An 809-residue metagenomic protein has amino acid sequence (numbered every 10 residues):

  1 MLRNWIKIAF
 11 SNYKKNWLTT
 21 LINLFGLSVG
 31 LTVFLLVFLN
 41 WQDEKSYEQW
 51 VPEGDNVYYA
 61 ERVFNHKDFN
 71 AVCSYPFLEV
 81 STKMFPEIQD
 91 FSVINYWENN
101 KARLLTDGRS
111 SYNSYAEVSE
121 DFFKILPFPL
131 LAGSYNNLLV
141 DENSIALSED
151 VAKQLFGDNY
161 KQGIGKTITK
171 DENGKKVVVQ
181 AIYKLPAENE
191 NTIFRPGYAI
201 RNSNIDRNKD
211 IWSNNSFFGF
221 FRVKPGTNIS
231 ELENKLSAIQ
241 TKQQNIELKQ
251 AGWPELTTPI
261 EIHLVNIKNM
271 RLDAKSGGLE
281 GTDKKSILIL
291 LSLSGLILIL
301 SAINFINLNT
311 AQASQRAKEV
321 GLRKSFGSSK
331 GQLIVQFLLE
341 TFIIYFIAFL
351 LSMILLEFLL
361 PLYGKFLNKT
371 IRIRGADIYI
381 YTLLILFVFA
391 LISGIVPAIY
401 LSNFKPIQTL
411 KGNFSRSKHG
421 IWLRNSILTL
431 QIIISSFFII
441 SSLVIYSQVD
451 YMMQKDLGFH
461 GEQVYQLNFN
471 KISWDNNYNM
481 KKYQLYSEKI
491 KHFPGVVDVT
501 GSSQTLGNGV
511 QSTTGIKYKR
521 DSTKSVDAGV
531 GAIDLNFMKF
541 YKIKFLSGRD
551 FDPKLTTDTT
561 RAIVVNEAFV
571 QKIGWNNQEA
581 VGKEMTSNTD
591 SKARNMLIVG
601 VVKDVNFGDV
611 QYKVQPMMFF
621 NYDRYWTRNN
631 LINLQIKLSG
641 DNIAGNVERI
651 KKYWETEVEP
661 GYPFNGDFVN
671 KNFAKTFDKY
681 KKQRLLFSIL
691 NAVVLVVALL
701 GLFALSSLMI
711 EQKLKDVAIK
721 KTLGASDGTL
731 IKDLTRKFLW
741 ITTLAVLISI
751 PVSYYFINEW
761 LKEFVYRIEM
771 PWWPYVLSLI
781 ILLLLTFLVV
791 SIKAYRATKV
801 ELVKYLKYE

Functional and structural regions predicted by a protein language model:
M1-I6, S11, K15, V51 (+9 more regions): Membrane-helix entry/capping segments
I6-I22, G26, S301-I344, N403-F414 (+2 more regions): Intracellular coupling helices
Y13-N16, N23, E44, A60 (+29 more regions): Generic structural signal for small/hydrophobic residues in well-ordered secondary structure, especially within
K15-E44, T282-K318, F346, L423-Q448 (+3 more regions): Hydrophobic alpha-helical transmembrane segments of multi-pass inner-membrane transport and secretion
T32, L36, H263-V265, T341-P406 (+4 more regions): Small-residue-rich transmembrane alpha-helices
L35-R62, F85-P86, P129, N191-T192 (+4 more regions): Membrane-proximal juxtamembrane linkers immediately C-terminal to transmembrane helices
E44, P52-S114, D121, K153-Y160 (+4 more regions): Hydrophobic, regular-secondary-structure patches
S119-A132, I145-T282, L485-T676: Mid-to-C-terminal secondary-structure elements that act as membrane-proximal/extracytoplasmic interface segments
